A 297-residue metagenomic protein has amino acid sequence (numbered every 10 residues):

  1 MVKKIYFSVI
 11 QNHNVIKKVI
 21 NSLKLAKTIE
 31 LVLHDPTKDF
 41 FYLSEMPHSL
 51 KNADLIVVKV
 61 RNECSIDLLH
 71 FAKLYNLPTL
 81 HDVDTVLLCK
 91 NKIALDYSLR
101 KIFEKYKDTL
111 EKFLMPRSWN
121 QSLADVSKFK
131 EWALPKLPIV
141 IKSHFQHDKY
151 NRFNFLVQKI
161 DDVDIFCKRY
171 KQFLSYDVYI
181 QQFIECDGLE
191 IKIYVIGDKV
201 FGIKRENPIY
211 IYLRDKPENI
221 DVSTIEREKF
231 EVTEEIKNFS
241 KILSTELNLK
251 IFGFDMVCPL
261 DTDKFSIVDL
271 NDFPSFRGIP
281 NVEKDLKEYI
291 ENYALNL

Functional and structural regions predicted by a protein language model:
M1-Y6: Extreme N-terminal starter segment of soluble prokaryotic enzymes
S8, V86-V178: Active-site nucleotide/adenylate-binding loops and adjacent lid/helix of ATP-dependent enzymes
I10-Q121: Conserved N-proximal alpha/beta basic substrate-recognition cap immediately N-terminal to, or forming the N-lobe
R61-E63, H144-Q146, F273: Short glycine-rich anion-binding loops that position phosphate/pyrophosphate groups of nucleotides and phosphorylated
I139, Y179, F201, F252 (+1 more regions): Protein kinase-like catalytic core scaffold
R152-S244: Phosphate-binding site of ATP-dependent enzymes
Q181-Q182, I191, L249-D261: A short glycine-rich, hydrophobically flanked beta-strand micro-motif that places a catalytic Asp/Glu for divalent metal
T245-L249, C258-L297: C-terminal active-site "lid" helix and adjoining low-complexity regulatory extension at the edge of ATP-using catalytic
